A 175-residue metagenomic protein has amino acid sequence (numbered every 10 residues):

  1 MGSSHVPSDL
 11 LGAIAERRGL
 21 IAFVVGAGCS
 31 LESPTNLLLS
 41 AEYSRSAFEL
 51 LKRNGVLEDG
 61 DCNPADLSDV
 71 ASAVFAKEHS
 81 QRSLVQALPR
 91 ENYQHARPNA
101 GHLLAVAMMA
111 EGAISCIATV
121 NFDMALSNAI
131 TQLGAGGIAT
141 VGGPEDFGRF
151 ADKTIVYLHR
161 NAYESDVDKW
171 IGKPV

Functional and structural regions predicted by a protein language model:
M1-V175: Conserved catalytic-core helix/loop/strand module for nucleotide-ribose chemistry
